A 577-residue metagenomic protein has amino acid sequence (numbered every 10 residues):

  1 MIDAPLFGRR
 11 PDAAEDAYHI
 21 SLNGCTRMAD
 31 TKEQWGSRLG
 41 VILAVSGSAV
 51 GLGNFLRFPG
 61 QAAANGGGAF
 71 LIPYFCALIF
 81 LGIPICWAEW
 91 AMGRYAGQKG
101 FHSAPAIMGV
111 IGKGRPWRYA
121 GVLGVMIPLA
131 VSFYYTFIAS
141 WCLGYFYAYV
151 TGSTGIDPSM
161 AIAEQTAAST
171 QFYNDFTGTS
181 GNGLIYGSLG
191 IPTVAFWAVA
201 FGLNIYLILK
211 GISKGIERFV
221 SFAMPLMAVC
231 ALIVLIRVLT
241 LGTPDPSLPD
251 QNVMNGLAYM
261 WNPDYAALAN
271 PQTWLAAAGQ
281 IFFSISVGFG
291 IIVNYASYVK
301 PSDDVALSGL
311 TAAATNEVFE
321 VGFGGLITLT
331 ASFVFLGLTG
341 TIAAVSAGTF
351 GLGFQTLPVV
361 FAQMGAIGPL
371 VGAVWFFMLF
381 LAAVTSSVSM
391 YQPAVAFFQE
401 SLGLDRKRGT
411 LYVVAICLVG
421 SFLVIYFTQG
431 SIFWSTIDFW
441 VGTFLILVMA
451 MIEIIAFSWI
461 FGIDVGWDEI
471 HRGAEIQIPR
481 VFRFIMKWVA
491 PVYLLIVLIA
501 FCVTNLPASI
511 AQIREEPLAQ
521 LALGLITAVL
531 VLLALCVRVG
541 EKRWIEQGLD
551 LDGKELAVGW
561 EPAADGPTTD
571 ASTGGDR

Functional and structural regions predicted by a protein language model:
R10, S21-A29, I455-R483, A508 (+1 more regions): Terminal cytosolic tails of multi-pass membrane transporters, especially the segment immediately following the final
Y18-L56, I85-W90, R94-V122, K300-D304 (+1 more regions): Membrane-interface "cap" regions at the ends of multi-pass membrane proteins
A29-E33, Q61-N65, G100-L123, T136-L209 (+6 more regions): Inter-helical loop and helix-membrane interface segments of multi-pass membrane transporters/permeases
A29-L39, E217, S221-V384, V388 (+3 more regions): Membrane-embedded translocation segments of transport machinery
E33, A62-W90, P192-T193, I446 (+1 more regions): Extracellular loop-to-transmembrane helix junctions
G40-A77, G290-V293, S308-L310, A314-E317 (+2 more regions): Transmembrane helix-boundary motif of multi-pass solute transporters/channels
L52-Q61, G68, N204-G215, I236-M254 (+9 more regions): Transmembrane helix-loop junctions in multi-pass membrane proteins
A120-V125, L402-A415, W440-V503, Q512-A519: C-terminal membrane-solvent junction of multi-pass transporters and transport-like membrane proteins
